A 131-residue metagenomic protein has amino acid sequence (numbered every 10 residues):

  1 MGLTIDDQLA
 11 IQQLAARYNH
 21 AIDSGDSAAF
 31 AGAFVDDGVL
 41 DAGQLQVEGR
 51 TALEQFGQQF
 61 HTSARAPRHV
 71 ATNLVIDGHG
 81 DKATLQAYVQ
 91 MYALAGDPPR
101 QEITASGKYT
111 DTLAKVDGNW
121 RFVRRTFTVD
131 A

Functional and structural regions predicted by a protein language model:
M1-A28, G32-D36: Short, low-complexity N-terminal intrinsically disordered segments enriched in polar/charged residues
I5, V47, R100: Charge-dense, low-complexity intrinsically disordered segments
Q13, A71, K108: Short, conserved clusters of charged catalytic residues that mark active-site and nucleotide-handling motifs
S27-M91: A solvent-exposed, acidic/Ser-Thr-rich amphipathic alpha-helical stretch
R65-R68, Q101-A105: A generic structural micro-feature
T84, S106-A131: Short beta-strand edge/turn micro-motifs at domain boundaries
Y92-E102: Short, cysteine-centered beta-strand-loop-beta hairpins and adjacent loop/turn segments enriched in charged/polar
